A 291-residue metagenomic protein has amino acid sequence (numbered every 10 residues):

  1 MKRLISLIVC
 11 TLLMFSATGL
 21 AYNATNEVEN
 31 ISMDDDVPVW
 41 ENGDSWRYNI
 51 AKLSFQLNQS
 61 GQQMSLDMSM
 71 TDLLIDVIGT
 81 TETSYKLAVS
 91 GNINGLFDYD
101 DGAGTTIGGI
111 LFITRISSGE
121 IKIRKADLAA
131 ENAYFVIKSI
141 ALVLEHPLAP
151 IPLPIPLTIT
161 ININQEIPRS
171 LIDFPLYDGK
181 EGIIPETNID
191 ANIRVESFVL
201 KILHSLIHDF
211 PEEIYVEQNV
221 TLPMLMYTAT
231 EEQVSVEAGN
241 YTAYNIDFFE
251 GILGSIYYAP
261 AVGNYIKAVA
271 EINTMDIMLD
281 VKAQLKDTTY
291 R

Functional and structural regions predicted by a protein language model:
M1-L4, V9: Positively charged n-region of N-terminal signal peptides that target proteins for export
L12-A17: Hydrophobic core
G19-N23: Boundary at the C-terminal end of the N-terminal hydrophobic targeting segment
T25-D178, E186-R291: Acidic, serine/threonine-rich low-complexity disordered tracts
